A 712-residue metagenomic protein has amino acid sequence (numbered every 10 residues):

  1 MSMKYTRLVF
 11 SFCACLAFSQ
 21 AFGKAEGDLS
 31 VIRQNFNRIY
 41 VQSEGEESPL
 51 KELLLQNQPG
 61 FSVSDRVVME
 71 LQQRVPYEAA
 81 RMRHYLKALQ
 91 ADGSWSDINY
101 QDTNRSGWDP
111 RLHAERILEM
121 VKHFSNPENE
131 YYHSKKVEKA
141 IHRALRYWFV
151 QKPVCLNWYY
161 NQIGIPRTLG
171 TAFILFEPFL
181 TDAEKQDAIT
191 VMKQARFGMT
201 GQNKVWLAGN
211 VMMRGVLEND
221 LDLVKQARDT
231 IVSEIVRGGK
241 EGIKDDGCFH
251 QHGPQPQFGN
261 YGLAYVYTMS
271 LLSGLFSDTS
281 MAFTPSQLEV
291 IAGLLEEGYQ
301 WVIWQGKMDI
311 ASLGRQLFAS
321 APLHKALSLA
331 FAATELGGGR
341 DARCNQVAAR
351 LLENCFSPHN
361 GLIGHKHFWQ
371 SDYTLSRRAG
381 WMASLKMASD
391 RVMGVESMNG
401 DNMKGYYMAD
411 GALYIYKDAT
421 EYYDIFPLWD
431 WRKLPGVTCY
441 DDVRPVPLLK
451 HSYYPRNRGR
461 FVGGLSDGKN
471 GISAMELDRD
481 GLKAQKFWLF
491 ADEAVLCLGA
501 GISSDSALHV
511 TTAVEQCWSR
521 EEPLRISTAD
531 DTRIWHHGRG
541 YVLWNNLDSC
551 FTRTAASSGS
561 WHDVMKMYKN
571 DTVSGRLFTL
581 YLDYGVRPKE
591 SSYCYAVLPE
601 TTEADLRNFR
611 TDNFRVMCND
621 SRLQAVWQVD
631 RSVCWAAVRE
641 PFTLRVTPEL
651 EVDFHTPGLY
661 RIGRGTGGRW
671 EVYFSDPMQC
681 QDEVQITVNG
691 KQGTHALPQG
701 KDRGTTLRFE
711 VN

Functional and structural regions predicted by a protein language model:
M1-G27: Bacterial Sec-dependent N-terminal signal peptides
K24-M69: Intrinsically disordered, low-structural-confidence terminal and linker regions
Y40-S48, L55-F61, R83-D309, G314-S320: Aromatic-lined, polymer-binding surfaces characteristic of secreted/periplasmic polysaccharide-degrading enzymes
R74-E78, M82-Y85: Charged, amphipathic alpha-helical stretches
L272-E671, S675-Q681: Extended polysaccharide-engagement surfaces of secreted carbohydrate-active enzymes
P588-E590, P698-N712: Solvent-exposed, conformationally flexible loop/turn segments
D682-G690: Beta-strand-rich binding/interaction modules
Q692-H695: Surface-exposed loop/edge segments in extracytoplasmic proteins
